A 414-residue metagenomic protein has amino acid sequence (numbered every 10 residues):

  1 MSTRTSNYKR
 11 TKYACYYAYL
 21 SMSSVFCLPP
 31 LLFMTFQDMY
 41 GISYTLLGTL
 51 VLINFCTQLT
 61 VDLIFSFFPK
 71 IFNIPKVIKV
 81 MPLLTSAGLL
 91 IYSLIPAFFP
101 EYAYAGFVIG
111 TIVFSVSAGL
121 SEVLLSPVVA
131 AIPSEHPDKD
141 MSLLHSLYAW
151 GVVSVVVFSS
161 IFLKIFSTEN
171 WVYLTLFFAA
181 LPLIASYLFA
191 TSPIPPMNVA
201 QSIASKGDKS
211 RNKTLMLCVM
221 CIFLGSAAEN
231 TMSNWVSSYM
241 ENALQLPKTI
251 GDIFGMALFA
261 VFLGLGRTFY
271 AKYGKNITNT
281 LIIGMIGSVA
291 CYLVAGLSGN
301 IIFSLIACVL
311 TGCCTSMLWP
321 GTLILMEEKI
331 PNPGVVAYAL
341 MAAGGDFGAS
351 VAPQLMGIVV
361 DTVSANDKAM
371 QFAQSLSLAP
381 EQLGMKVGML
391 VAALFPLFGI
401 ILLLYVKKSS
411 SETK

Functional and structural regions predicted by a protein language model:
P29-P30, R211-G264: Extracytoplasmic gate region of multi-pass secondary transporters
V61-K76, L163, L265-T278, V360: Helix-to-loop junctions at the C-terminal end of transmembrane segments in multipass secondary transporters
L83-E101, G287-G299: C-terminal ends and interior cores of transmembrane alpha-helices in multi-pass membrane transporters/permeases
G119-P133, M317-P331: Intracellular juxtamembrane helix-capping segments at the cytosolic ends of symmetry-related transmembrane helices
E135, L143-M197: Helix-loop-helix hairpin linking two adjacent transmembrane segments in secondary transporters
V172-A190, K386-Y405: Symmetry-related core transmembrane helices of the 12-TM Major Facilitator Superfamily/SLC fold
I277-L325: C-terminal transmembrane helical hairpin of 12-TM major facilitator-type secondary transporters
N332-K368: A late C-terminal transmembrane helix in Major Facilitator Superfamily
